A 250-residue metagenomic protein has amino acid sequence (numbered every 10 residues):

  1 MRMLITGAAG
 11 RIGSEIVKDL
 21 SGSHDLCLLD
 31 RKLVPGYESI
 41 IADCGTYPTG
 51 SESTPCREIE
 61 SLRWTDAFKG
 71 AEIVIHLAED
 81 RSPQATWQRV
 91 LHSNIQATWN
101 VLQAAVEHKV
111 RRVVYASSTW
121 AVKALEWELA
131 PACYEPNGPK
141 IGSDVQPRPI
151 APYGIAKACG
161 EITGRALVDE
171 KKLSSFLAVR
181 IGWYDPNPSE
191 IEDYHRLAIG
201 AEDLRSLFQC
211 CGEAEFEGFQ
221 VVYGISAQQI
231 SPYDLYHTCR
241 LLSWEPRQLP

Functional and structural regions predicted by a protein language model:
M1-S23: N-terminal Rossmann NAD(P)H-binding glycine-rich loop of SDR-like oxidoreductase domains
C44-S93: NAD(P)H-binding glycine-rich loop region in Rossmannoid oxidoreductase-like domains and their noncatalytic homologs
T98-W99, A158-R165, D169, R205-S206: Conserved active-site helix of classical SDR/Rossmann-fold NAD(P)-dependent CH-OH oxidoreductases
N100-P147: Conserved Rossmann-fold NAD(P)-dependent oxidoreductase catalytic core, especially the SDR/UDP-sugar
S117, E161-P186: Conserved beta-loop-beta element that borders a ligand/cofactor-binding pocket
P152, A156-C159, G200: Active-site helix of classical SDR
L173, R180-N187, A198-F219, A227: Alpha-helical substrate-binding/gating segment
Q220-E245: Conserved C-terminal active-site "lid" loop/helix of NAD(P)H-dependent oxidoreductases that clamps the redox cofactor
